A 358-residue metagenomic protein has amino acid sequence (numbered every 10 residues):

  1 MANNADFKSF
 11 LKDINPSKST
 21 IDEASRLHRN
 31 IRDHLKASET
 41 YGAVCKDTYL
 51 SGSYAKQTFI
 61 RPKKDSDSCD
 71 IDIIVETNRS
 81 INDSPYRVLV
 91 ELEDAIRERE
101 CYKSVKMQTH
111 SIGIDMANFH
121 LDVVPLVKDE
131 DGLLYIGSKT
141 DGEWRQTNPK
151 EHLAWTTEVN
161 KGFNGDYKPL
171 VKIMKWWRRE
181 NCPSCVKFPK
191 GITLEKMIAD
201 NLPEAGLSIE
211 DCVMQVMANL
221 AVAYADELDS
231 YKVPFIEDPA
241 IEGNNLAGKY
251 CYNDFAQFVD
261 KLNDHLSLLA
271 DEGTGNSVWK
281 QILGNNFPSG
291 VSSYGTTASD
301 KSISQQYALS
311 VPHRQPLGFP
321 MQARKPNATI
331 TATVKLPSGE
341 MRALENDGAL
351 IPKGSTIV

Functional and structural regions predicted by a protein language model:
M1-D6, D229-V358: Terminal (often C-terminal) interaction modules
M1-S68, I81-Y86, I112: N-terminal regions immediately upstream of nucleotidyltransferase
K18-D22, A37, C69-D131: Histidine/cysteine- and/or acidic
D22, R26, R87, G165 (+4 more regions): Alpha-helix boundary/N-cap detector
S25-H28, R32, L89, E93 (+2 more regions): Extracytoplasmic/secreted envelope proteins and their assembly/folding machinery, especially bacterial periplasmic
R32, K106-D238: Catalytic cores of NTP-dependent nucleotidyl/adenyl transfer enzymes across multiple folds
D47-G52, I73-I74, G113-D115, L194-E195: Extended hydrophobic secondary-structure segments that form protein cores and membrane-embedded regions
C69-I71, H110, F119, I192 (+2 more regions): Residues at beta-strand starts and edge strands
